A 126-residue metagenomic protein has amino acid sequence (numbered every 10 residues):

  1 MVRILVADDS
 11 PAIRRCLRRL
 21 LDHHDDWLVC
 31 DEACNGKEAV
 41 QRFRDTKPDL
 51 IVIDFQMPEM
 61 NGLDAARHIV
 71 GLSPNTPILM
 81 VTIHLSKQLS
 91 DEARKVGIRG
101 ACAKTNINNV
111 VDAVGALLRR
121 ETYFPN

Functional and structural regions predicted by a protein language model:
V2-I13, L17-L21: Conserved acidic segment of CheY-like receiver
A7-D8, A33, I51: Conserved sequence signature across two-component system core domains
D26-C34, R42: Short hydrophobic/Thr-rich beta-strand motif most characteristic of the beta2 strand and flanking loop of CheY-like
N35-E38, N61-D64: Acidic catalytic/metal-coordinating carboxylates
T46-V52: Active-site beta3 strand of CheY-like receiver
P58: The feature encodes the CheY-like receiver
D64, L85-D112: Alpha4 helix (beta4-alpha4-beta5 surface) of REC/receiver domains from two-component response regulators
